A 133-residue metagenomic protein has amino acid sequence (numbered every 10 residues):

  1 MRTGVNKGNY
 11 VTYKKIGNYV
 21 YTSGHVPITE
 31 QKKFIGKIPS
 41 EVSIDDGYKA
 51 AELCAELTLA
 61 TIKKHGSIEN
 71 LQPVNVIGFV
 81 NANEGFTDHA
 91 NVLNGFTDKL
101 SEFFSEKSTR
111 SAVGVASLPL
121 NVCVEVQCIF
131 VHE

Functional and structural regions predicted by a protein language model:
M1-E56, A60-I77, E84-E133: N-terminal presequence-like segments and the immediate start of the first folded domain
